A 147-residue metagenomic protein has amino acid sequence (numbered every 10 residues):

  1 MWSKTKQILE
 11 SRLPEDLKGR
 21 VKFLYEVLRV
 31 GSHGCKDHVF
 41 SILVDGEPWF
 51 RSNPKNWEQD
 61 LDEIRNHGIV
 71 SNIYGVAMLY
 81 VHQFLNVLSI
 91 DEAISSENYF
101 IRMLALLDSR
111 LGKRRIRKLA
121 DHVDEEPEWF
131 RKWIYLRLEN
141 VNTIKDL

Functional and structural regions predicted by a protein language model:
M1-L147: Alpha-helical scaffold segments
